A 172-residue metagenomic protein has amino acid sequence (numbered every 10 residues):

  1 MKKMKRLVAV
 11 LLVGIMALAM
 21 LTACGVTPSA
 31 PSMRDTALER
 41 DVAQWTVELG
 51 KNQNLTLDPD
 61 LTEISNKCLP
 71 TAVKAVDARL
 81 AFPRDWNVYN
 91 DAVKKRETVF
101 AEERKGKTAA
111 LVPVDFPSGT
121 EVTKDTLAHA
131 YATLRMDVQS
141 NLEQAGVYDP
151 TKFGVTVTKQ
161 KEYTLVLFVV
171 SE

Functional and structural regions predicted by a protein language model:
M1-L11: Bacterial N-terminal signal peptides that target proteins for export
V8-A9, A37, V138: Sequence-pattern detector for short linear motifs and compositional/periodic biases rather than a specific fold
G14-A17: Regulatory sensory/coupling modules that transmit signals to nucleotide-handling catalytic cores
A19-A23: C-terminal motif of bacterial Sec signal peptides marking the signal peptidase cleavage site
V26-F100: Short, well-ordered surface patches within globular domains
D91-E172: A well-ordered secondary-structure block
